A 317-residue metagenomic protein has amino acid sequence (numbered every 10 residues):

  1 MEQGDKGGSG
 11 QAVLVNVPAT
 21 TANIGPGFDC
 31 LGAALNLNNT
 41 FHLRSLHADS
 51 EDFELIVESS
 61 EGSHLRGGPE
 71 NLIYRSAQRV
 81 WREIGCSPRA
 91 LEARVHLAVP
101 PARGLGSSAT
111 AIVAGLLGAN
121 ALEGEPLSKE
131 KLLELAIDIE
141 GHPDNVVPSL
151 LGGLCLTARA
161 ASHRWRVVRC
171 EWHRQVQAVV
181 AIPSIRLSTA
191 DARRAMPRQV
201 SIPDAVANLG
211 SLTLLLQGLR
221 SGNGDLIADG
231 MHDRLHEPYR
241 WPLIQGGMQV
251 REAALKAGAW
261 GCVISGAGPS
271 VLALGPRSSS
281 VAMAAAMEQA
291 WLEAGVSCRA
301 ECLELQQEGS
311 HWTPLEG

Functional and structural regions predicted by a protein language model:
M1-R103, L117, A121, E125-L127 (+1 more regions): ATP-binding N-lobe of GHMP and related small-molecule kinases
E2-S9, N23, G32-L35, G85-C86 (+7 more regions): Solvent-exposed alpha-helices and their adjacent loops that cap or buttress functional pockets in soluble metabolic
A19, L37, I182-L187, R234-L235 (+2 more regions): Glycine-rich beta-alpha junction loops
L72-E83, L212, V250-A253, M287: Short, well-ordered amphipathic alpha-helical segments that serve as non-catalytic structural scaffolds within diverse
C86-R166: Gly/Ser-rich oxyanion-binding loop with an adjacent helix/lid that shapes the negatively charged ligand pocket
R159, P183, A273-R277: Short beta-strand-to-loop capping motifs
I182-P242: Active-site rim beta-loop-alpha module in soluble metabolic enzymes
L219-G317: Glycine-rich, charge-dense phosphate/pyrophosphate-binding loop(s) and the adjacent flexible "lid"/catalytic subdomain
